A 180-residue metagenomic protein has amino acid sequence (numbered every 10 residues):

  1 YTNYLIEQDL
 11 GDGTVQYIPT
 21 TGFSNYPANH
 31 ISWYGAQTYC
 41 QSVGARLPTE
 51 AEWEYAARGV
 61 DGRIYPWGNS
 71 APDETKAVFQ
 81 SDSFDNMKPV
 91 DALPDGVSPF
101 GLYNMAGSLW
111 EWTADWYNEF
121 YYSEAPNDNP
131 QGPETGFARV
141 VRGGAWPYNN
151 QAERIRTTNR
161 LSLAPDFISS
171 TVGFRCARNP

Functional and structural regions predicted by a protein language model:
T2-L161, P165-I168: Functional-site microenvironments in short loops/helix caps that host divalent-cation chemistry
S169-P180: Short, structured beta-strand segments at or near domain termini in extracellular proteins/domains
